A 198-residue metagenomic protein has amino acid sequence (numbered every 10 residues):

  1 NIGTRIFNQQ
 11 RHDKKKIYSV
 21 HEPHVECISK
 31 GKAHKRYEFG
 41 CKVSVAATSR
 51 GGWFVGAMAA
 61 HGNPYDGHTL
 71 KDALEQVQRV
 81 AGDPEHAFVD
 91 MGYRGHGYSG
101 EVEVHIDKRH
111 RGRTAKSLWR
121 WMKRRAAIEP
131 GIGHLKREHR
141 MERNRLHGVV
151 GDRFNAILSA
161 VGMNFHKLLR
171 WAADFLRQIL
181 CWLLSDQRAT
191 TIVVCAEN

Functional and structural regions predicted by a protein language model:
N1-E85, V89-M91, Y98: Polybasic low-complexity intrinsically disordered regions
E26, G51, H110, N164-K167: Short loop/turn segments at secondary-structure transitions that flank enzyme active sites
T48, A73-V80, G131-H134, E138 (+2 more regions): Generic, well-ordered alpha-helical scaffold segments in large soluble proteins
M58-A60, G100-E101, L146-V149, A172-C181: Composition- and surface-driven signal marking solvent-exposed, interaction-prone regions in large proteins
V80-V150, F154: Helix-centered, glycine/charged polyanion-binding patches within enzymatic domains that contact phosphate-containing
E138, E142-R143, H166-N198: A short, flexible helix-boundary coil/loop motif
